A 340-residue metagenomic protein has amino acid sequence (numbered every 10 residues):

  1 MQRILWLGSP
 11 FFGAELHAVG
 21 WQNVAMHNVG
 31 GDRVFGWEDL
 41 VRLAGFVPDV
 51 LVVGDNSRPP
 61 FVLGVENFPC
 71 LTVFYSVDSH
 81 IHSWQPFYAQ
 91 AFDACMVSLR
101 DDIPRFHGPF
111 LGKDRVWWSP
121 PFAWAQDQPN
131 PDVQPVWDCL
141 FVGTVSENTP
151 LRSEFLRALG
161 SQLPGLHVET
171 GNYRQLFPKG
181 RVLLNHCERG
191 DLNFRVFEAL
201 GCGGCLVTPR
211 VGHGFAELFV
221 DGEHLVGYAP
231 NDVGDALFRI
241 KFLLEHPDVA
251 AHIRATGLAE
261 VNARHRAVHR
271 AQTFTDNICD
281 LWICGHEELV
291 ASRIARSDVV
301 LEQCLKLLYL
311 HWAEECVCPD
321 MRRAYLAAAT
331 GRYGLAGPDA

Functional and structural regions predicted by a protein language model:
M1-N67, L71, Y75-D221, V300-L305 (+1 more regions): Nucleotide-sugar donor-binding catalytic core of glycosyltransferases
V97, R115-V116, H224, R266 (+2 more regions): Secondary-structure boundary/capping residues
F194, N231, H265: Residue-level signal for the nucleotide or nucleotide-sugar donor/cofactor binding architecture
H213-E223, C284-A291: Flexible internal linker/loop segments at domain or repeat junctions
A216-R239: Change "using UDP/GDP/dTDP sugars" to "using nucleotide sugars
G234, F238-A340: C-terminal amphipathic helix plus adjacent low-complexity, charged tail appended to glycosyltransferase catalytic
